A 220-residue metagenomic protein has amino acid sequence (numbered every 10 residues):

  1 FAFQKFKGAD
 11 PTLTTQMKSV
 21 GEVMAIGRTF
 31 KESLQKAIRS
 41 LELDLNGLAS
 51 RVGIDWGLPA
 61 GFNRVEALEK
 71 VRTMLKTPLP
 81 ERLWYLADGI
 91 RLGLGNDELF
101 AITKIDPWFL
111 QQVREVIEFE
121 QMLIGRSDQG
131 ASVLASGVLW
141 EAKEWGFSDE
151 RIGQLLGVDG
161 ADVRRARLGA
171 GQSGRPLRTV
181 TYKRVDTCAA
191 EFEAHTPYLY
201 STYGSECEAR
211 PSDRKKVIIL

Functional and structural regions predicted by a protein language model:
F1-L220: ATP-dependent carboxylate/acyl-activation modules
